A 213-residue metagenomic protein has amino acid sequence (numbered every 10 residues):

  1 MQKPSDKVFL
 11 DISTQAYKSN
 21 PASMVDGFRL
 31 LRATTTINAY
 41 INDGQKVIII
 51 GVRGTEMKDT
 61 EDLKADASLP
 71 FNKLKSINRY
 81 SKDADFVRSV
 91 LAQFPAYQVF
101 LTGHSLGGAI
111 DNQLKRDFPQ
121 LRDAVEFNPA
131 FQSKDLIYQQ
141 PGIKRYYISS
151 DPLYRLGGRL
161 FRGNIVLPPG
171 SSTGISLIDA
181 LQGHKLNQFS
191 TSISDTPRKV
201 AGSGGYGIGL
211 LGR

Functional and structural regions predicted by a protein language model:
M1-I37, Q182-K185, D195-R213: Long, non-catalytic terminal segments
V8-F9, S13-F100, D117-V125, Q132-Q139 (+1 more regions): A conserved cap/lid and substrate-binding interface adjacent to the catalytic center of lipid-processing enzymes
G44-V47, K82-A84, L91-Q98, R116-R213: Serine hydrolase/lipase
T102-G107, D111: Gly/Ala-rich beta-loop-alpha elbow adjacent to hydrolase catalytic centers
